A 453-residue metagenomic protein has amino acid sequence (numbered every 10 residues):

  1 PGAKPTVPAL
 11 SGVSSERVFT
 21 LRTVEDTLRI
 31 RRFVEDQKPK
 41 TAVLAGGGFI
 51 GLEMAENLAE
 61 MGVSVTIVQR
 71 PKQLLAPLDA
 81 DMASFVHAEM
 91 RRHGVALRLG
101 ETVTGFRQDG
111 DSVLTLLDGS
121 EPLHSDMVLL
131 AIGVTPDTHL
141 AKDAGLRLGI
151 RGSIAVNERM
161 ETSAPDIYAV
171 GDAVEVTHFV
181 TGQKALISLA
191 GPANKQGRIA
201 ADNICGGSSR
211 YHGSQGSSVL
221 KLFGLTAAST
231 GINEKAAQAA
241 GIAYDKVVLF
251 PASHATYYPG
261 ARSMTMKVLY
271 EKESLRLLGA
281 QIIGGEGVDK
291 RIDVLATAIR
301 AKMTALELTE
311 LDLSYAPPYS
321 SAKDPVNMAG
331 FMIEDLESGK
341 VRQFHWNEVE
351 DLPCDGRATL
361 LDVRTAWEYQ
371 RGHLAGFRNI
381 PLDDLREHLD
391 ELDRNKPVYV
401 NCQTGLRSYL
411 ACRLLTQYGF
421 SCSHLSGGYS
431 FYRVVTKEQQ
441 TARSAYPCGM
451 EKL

Functional and structural regions predicted by a protein language model:
G2-M61, A96, I150, V156-E158 (+2 more regions): Glycine-rich dinucleotide-binding loop and its adjacent helix/turn
P5, E25, F49, Q73 (+4 more regions): Residue-level detector of alpha-helix initiation sites
S14-K38, P122-I199, V294, A298: FAD-site-proximal beta/loop scaffold in flavoenzymes
T41-A42, F49-R107, I187-A193, S209-K235 (+2 more regions): Rossmann-like dinucleotide-binding cores of NAD(P)H-dependent redox enzymes
E60-E158, C448-L453: A Rossmann-like FAD-binding core segment of flavoenzymes
V63-Q69, L360-D362, H424-L425: Short beta-strand "acidic-cap" motif of Rossmann-like dinucleotide-binding folds
A173-E286, P317-S321, P325-D351, A358: Mid-to-C-terminal Rossmann-like scaffold of FAD/NAD(P)H-dependent oxidoreductases
L306-P317, S321-A358, A366-Y399, Q403-L453: Rhodanese-like catalytic fold shared by cysteine-dependent sulfurtransferases and DSP/PTP-type phosphatases
